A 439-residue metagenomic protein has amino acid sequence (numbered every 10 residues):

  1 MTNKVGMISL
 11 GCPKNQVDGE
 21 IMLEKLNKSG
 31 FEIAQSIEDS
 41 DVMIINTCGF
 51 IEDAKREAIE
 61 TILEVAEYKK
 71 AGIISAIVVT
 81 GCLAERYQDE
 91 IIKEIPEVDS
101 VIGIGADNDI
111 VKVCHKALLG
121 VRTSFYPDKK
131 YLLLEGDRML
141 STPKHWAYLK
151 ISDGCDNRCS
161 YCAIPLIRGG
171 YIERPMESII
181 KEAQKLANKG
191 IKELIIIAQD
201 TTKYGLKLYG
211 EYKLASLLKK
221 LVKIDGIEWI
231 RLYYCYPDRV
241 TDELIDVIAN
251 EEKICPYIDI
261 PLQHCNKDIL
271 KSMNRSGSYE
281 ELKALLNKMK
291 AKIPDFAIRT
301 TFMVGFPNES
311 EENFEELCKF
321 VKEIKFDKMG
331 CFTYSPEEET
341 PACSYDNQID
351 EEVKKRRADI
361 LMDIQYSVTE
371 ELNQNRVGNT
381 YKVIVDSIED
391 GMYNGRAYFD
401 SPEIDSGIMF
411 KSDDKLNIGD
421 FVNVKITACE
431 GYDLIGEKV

Functional and structural regions predicted by a protein language model:
M1-Y204, E243, I258, Y279-N287 (+5 more regions): Proteins enriched for Cys/Gly/acidic motifs involved in redox and nucleic-acid/cofactor modification
A76-G81, R86, N188-E311, K322: Conserved SAM/AdoMet-binding glycine-rich loop
K93-N108, A215-I227, N250-C255, E316-K328 (+1 more regions): Structural recognition of alpha->loop->beta junctions
N108, N157, T202, K267-D268 (+2 more regions): Glycine-centered loop/turn positions within well-structured domains that cap or flank conserved ligand/cofactor-binding
M139-L140, D246-N250, L262, N373-N375 (+2 more regions): Replace "in large, NTP-powered and nucleic-acid-processing enzymes" with "in large, NTP-powered factors and other
I179, I196, L232, I260 (+6 more regions): Conserved, mostly hydrophobic/aromatic
A198, Y234, L262-H264, T300-V304 (+6 more regions): Active-site proximal loops enriched in glycine and acidic residues that flank catalytic Cys/His/Asp and coordinate
S344-V439: Terminal RNA-binding accessory module
